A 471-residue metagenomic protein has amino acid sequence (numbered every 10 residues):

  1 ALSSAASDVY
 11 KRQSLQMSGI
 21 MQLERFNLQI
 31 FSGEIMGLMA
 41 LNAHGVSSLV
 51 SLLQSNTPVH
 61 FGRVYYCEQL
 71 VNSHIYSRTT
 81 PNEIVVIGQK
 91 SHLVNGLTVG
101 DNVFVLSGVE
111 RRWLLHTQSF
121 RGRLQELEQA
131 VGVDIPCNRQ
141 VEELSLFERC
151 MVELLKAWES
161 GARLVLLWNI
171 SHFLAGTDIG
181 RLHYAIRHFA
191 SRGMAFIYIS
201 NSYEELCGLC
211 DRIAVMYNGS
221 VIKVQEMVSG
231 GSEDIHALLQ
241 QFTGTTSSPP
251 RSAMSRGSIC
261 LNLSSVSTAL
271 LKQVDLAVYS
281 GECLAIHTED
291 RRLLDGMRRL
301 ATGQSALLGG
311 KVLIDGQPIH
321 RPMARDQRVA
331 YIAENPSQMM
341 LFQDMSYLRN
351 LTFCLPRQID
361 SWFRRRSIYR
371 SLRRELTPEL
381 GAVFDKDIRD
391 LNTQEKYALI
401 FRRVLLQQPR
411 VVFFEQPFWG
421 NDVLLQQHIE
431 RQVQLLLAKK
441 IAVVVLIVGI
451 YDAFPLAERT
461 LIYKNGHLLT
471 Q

Functional and structural regions predicted by a protein language model:
A1-Y10: Single conserved hydrophobic/aromatic residue that forms the stacking wall/gate of nucleotide- or nucleobase-binding
K11-L15, M21-F31, G62, L261-E282 (+1 more regions): Conserved beta-strand
M39-N42, H287-R291: The feature captures the beta-strand-to-loop junction immediately N-terminal to the Walker
F61-V71, T80-N82, G309-Q327: Conserved ABC transporter NBD signature motif
K90, N95-V109, N335, Q343-S361: Q-loop/switch helix immediately C-terminal to the Walker
S200-N201, L446-V448: H-loop/switch region of ABC-family ATPase nucleotide-binding domains
L206-G208, A453-P455: A short, surface-exposed alpha-helical micro-motif characterized by mixed small hydrophobic and charged/polar residues
